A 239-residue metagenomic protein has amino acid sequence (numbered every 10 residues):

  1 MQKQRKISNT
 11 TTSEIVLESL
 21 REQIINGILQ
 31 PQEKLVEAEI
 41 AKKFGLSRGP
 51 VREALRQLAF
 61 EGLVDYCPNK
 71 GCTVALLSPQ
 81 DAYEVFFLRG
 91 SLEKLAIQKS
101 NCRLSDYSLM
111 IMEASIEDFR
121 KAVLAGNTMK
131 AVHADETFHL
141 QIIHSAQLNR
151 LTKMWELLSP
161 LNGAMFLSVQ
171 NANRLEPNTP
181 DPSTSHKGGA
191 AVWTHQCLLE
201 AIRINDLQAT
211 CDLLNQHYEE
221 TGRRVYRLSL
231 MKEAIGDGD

Functional and structural regions predicted by a protein language model:
M1-Q98, C102, S108, R150 (+1 more regions): Short linear motifs at protein or domain termini
S8, I116, A125, S168-D239: C-terminal all-alpha effector/ligand-binding and dimerization domain of prokaryotic HTH-type transcriptional repressors
S19, Q23, L88-S91, L95 (+4 more regions): Solvent-exposed, amphipathic alpha-helical segments
L77-Y83, I97-L104, A122-G126, L175-K187: A ubiquitous short alpha-helical element
L88-N101, T137-D181: Hydrophobic, amphipathic alpha-helical faces that serve as interaction scaffolds
L109, E113, V132, T152 (+1 more regions): Conserved positions within tetratricopeptide repeat
D118, Q141, L161-N162, H217-T221: A short structural micro-motif
